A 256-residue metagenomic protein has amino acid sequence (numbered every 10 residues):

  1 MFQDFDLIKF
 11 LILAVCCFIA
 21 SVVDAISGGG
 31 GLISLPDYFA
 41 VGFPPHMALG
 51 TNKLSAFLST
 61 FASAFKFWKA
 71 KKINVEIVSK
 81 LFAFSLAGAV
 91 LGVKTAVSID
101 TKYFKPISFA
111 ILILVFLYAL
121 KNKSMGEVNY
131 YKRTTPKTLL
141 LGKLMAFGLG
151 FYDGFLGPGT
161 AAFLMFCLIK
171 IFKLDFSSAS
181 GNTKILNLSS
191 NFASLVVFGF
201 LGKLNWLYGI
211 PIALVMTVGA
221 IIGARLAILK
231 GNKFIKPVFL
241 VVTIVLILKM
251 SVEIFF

Functional and structural regions predicted by a protein language model:
M1-P44, N129-S180: Selected transmembrane alpha-helices and immediately adjacent juxtamembrane segments of polytopic inner-membrane
K9-L13, I77, L81, K105-S108 (+4 more regions): Residue-level signature of transmembrane alpha-helical entry/exit and packing/kink sites in multi-pass membrane
F10, K53, S108-L112, F116 (+4 more regions): Residues within membrane-spanning alpha-helices of integral membrane proteins, especially the hydrophobic core/packing
A14, F18, V22, K53 (+10 more regions): Residue-level signature of the transmembrane alpha-helical core of multi-pass small-molecule transporters
H46-G50, S180-K184: Small-residue hotspots at the loop-to-helix junctions and early N-terminal turns of transmembrane alpha-helices
G50-Y103, N191-V241: Selective hydrophobic functional segments
A62-K72, T101, F109-T134, R225 (+1 more regions): Transmembrane helix exit motif
L91, G148-P158, S194-G202, G209 (+1 more regions): Hydrophobic alpha-helical transmembrane segments in multi-pass integral membrane proteins
